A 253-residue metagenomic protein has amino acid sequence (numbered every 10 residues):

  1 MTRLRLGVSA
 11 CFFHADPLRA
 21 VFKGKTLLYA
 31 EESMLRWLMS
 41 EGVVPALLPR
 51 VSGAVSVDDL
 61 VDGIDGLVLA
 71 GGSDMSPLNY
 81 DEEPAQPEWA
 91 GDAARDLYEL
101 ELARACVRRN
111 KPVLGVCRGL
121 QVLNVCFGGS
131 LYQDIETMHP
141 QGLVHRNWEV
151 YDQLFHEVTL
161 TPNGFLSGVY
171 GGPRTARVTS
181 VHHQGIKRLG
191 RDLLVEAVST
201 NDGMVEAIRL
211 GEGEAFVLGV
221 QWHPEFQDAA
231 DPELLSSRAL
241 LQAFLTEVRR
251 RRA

Functional and structural regions predicted by a protein language model:
M1-L114, V125, Y132, E136-Y170 (+4 more regions): N-terminal beta1-alpha1 cap of cysteine-dependent amidohydrolase-like domains
C117: Conserved G/P- and acidic residue-centered "switch" motifs that form tight phosphate/ATP-binding loops in soluble
L120-V122: Hydrophobic, aromatic-enriched interface-forming segments
L218-Q221: Active-site-proximal beta-strand elements of phosphoester/diester hydrolases
